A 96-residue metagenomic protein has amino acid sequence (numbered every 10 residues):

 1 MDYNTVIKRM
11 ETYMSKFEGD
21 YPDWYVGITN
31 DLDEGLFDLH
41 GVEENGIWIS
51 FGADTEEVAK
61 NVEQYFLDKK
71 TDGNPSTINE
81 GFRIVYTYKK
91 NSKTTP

Functional and structural regions predicted by a protein language model:
M1-P96: GIY-YIG nuclease catalytic motif and its immediate N-terminal context
